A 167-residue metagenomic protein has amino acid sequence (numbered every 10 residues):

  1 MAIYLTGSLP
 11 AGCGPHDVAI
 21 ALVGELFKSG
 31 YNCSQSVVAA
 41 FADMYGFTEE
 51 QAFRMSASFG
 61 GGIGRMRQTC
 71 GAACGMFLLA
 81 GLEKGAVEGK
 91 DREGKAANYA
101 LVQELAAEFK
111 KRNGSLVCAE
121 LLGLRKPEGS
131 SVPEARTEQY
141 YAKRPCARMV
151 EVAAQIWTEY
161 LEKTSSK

Functional and structural regions predicted by a protein language model:
A2-S29: Polybasic, low-complexity association/targeting segments
T6-C13, A40-S58, P127-S131: Acidic-glycine-rich active-site phosphate/pyrophosphate-binding loop
A21-K28, F59-R67, E138-K143: A short glycine/serine-rich beta->alpha loop
F27-G30, F41, Y45, I63 (+4 more regions): Structural signal for hydrophobic packing residues in well-ordered secondary-structure cores of soluble enzyme domains
M44-R54, A80-L101, S165: Phosphate-handling active-site elements
G64-L78: Conserved phosphate/anionic-ligand binding catalytic regions in large, soluble enzymes, centered on
N98-K167: C-terminal binding/interaction regions
